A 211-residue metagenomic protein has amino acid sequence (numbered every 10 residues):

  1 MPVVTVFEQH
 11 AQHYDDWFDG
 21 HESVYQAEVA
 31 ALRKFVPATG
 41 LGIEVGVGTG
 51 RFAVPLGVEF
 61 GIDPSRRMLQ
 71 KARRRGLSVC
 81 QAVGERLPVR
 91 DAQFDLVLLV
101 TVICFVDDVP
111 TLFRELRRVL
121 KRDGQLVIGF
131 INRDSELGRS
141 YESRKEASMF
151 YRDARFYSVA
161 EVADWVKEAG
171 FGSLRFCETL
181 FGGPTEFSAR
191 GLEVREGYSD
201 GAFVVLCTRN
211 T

Functional and structural regions predicted by a protein language model:
M1-A38, R51-F52, L180, F187-A189 (+1 more regions): Conserved class I S-adenosyl-L-methionine
I43-R86: Class I SAM-dependent methyltransferase SAM/SAH-binding core
L98: A conserved beta-strand element that flanks and buttresses the S-adenosyl-L-methionine
T101-C104: Short catalytic micro-motifs in class I SAM-dependent methyltransferases
P110-R122: A short glycine-rich, Lys/Arg-flanked "PGG" loop and its adjoining helix->strand segment in the class I
Q125-D153: Conserved class I S-adenosyl-L-methionine
A154-G170, L174-F176: Short alpha-helix
A202-T211: C-terminal lobe and adjacent flexible extensions of AdoMet/dcAdoMet transferase-like proteins
